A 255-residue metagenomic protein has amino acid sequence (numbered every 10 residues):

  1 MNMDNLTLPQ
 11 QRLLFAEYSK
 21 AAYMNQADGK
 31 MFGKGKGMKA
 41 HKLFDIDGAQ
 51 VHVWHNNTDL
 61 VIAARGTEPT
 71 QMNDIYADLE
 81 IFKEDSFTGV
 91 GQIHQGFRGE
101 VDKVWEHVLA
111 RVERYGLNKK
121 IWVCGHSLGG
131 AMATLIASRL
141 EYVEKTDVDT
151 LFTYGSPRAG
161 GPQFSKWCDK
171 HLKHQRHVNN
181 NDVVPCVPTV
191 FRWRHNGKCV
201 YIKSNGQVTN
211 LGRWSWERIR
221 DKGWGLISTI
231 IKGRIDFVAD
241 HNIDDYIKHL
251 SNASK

Functional and structural regions predicted by a protein language model:
M1-C124, L128-K255: Non-catalytic, mobile gating and regulatory segments of ester bond hydrolases
